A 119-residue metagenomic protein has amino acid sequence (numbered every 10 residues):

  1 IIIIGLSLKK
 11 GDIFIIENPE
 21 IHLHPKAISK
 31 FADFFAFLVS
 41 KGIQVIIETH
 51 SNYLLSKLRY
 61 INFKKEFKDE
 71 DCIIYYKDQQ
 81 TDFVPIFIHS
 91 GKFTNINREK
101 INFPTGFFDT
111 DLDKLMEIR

Functional and structural regions predicted by a protein language model:
I1-D111: Switch/communication elements of ASCE P-loop NTPase nucleotide-binding domains
M116-R119: Conserved helicase/translocase motor-coupling segment
